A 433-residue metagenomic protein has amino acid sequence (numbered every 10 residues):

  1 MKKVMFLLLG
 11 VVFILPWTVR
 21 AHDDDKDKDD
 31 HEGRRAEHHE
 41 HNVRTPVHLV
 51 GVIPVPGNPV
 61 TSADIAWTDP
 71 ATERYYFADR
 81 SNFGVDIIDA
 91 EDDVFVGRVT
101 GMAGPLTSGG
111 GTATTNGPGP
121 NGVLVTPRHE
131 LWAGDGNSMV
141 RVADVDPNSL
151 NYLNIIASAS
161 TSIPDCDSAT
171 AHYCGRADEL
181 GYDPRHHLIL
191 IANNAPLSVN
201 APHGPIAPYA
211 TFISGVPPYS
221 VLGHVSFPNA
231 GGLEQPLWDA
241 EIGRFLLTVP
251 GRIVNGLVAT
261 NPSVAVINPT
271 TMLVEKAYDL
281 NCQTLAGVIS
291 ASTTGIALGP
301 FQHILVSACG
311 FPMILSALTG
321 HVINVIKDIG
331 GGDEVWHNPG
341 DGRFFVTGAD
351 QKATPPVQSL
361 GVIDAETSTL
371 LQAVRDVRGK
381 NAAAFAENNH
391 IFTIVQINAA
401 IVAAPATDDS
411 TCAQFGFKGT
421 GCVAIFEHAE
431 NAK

Functional and structural regions predicted by a protein language model:
H22-D24, H31-V52: Blade/loop signatures of beta-propeller domains
H48-G57, V94-A113, N151-T170, Y219-S226 (+3 more regions): A short beta-strand motif characteristic of beta-propeller blades
P56-T72, M102-L131, T161-L188, A195 (+6 more regions): Beta-rich, blade/repeat-based domains predominating in secreted/periplasmic proteins but also intracellular
R74-G104: Beta-propeller domains
R80-S81, D135-N137, V145, N193-P196 (+6 more regions): Short loop/turn segments immediately following the C-termini of beta-strands
D89-D93, D144-N151, S214-P218, N268-M272 (+3 more regions): Short loop/turn segments that connect beta-strands within beta-propeller blades
C309, A317, I323-T369, G379: Loop/turn-rich, solvent-exposed surfaces of beta-rich toroidal or solenoidal domains
K380-K433: Blade-level signature of beta-propeller repeat domains, shared across WD40, Kelch, NHL, RCC1 and BNR/Asp-box propellers
